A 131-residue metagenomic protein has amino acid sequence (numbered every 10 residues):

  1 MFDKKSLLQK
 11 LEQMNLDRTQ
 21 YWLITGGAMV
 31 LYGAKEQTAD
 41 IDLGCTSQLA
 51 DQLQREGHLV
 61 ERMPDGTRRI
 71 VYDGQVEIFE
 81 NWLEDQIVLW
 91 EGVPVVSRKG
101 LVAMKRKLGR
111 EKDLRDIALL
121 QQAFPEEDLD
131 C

Functional and structural regions predicted by a protein language model:
M1-C131: Compositionally biased terminal segments of proteins
